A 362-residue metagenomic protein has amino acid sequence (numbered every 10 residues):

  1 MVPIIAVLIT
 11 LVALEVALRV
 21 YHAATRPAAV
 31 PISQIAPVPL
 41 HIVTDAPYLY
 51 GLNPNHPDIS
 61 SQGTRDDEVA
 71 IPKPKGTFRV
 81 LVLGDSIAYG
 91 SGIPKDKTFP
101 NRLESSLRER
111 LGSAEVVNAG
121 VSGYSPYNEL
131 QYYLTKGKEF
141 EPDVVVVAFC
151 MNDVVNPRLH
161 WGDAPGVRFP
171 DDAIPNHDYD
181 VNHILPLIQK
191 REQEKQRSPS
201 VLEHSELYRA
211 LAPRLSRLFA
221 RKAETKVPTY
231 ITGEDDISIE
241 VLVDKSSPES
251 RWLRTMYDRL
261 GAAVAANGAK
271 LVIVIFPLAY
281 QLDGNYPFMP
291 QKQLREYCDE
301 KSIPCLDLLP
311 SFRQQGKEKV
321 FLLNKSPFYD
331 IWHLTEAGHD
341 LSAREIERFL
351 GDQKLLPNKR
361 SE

Functional and structural regions predicted by a protein language model:
V2-V16: Hydrophobic membrane-insertion alpha-helices, especially the h-region of bacterial N-terminal signal peptides
E15, D85, E129, V145 (+4 more regions): Generic structural signal for small/hydrophobic residues in well-ordered secondary structure, especially within
H22-S106, R110-L111, K226, Y230-I239 (+2 more regions): Membrane/wall-proximal cationic-aromatic binding patches
P54, A70, P74-K75, V80-L81 (+1 more regions): Conserved SGNH/GDSL esterase-like catalytic core that processes O-acyl groups on lipids and polysaccharides
K97, C150-I303, L308-E318: Serine-dependent acyl-ester chemistry module
P100, E104, L130-L134, Y257 (+3 more regions): Extracytoplasmic/secreted envelope proteins and their assembly/folding machinery, especially bacterial periplasmic
Y280-E362: Catalytic His-Asp segment of secreted/periplasmic serine-dependent ester chemistry enzymes
